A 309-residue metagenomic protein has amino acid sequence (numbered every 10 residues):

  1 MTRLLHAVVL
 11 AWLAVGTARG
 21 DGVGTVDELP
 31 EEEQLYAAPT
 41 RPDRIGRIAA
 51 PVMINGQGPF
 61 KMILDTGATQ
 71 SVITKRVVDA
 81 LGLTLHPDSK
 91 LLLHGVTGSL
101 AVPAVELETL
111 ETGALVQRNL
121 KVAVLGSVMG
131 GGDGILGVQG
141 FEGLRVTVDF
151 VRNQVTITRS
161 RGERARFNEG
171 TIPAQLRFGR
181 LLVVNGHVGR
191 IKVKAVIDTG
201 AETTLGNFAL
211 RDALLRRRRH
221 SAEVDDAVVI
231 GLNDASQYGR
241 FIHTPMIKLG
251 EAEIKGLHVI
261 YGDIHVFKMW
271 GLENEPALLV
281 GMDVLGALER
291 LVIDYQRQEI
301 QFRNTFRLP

Functional and structural regions predicted by a protein language model:
M1-L4: Positively charged n-region of N-terminal signal peptides that target proteins for export
H6-G16: Bacterial N-terminal signal peptides
A18-P309: Pepsin/retropepsin-fold aspartyl endopeptidases
